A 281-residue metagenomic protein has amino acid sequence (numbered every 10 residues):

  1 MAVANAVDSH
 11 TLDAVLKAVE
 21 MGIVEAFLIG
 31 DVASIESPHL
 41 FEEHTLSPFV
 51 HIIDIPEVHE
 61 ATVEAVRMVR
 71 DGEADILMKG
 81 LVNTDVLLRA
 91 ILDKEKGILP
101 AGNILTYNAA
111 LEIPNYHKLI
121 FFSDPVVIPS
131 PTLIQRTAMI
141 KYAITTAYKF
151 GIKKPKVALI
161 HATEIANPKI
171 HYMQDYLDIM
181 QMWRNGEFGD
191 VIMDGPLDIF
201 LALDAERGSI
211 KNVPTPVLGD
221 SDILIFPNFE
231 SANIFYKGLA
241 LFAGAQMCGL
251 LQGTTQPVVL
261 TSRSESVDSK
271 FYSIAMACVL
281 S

Functional and structural regions predicted by a protein language model:
M1-V217, D222-S281: Anion-binding alpha/beta catalytic cores of soluble intermediary-metabolism enzymes, centered on
